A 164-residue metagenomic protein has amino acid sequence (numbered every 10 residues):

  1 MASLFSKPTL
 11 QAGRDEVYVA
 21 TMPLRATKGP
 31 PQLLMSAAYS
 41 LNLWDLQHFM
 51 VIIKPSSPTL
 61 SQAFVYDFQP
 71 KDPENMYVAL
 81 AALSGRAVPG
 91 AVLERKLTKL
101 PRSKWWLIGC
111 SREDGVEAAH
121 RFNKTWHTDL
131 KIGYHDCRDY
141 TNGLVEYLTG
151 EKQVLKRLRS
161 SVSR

Functional and structural regions predicted by a protein language model:
M1-H135, E146-R164: Non-catalytic ligand/cofactor/substrate-binding and regulatory segments of enzyme domains
T141: PAPS/PAP-binding and catalytic site of the sulfotransferase fold
